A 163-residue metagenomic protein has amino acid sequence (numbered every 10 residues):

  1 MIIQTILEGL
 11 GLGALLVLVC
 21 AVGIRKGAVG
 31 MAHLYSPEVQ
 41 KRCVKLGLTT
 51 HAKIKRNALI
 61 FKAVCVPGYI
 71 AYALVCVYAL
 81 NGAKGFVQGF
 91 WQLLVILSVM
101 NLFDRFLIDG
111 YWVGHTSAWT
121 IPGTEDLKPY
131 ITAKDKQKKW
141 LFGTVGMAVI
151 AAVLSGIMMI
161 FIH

Functional and structural regions predicted by a protein language model:
I6-G30, I96-W112: Hydrophobic alpha-helical membrane-embedded segments
E8, G82-V99: Interfacial segments of alpha-helical transmembrane regions
A21-K45: Membrane-interface helix-loop junction between the first two transmembrane segments
Q40-I54, T120-K139: Short membrane-interface loop/juxtamembrane segments of multi-pass integral membrane proteins
A58-Y78, K139-V153: Core segments of transmembrane alpha-helices that mediate helix-helix packing or line hydrophobic substrate/ligand
L97-D109, I131-I150: C-terminal halves and exits of single transmembrane alpha-helices
R105-E125: Juxtamembrane non-transmembrane "cap" segments at the membrane-aqueous interface of multi-pass membrane proteins
L154-H163: Juxtamembrane boundary at the C-terminal end of a transmembrane helix
